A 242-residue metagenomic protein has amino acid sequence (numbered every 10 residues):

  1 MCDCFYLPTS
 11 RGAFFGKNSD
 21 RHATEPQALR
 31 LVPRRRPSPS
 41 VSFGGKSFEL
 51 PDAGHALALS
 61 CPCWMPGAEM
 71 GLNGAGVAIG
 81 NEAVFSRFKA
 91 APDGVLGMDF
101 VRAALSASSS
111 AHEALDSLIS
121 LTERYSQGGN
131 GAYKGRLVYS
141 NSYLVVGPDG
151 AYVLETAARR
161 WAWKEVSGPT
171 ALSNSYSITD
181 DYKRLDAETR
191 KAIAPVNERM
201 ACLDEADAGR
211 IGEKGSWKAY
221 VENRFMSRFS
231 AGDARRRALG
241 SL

Functional and structural regions predicted by a protein language model:
M1-G97, S117-G240: A contiguous strand-loop segment
F100-A107: Second-shell loop/turn segments in exported
A107-L115: Short, charged, surface-exposed loops that flank catalytic or proteolytic processing sites
